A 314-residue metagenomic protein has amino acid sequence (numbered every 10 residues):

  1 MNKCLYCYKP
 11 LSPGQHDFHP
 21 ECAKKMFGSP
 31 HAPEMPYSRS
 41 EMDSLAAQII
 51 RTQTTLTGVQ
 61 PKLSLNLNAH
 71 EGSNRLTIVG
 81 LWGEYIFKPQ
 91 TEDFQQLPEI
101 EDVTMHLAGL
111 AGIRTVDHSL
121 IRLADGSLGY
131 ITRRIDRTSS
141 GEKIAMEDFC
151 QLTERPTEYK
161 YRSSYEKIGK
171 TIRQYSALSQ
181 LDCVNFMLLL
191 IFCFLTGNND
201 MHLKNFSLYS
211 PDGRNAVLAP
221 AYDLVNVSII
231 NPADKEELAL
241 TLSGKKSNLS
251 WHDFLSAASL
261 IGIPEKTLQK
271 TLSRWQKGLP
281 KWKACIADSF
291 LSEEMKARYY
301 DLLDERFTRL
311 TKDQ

Functional and structural regions predicted by a protein language model:
M1-I50, A216, L260, A284-Q314: Regulatory N- and C-terminal appendages and interdomain linkers associated with kinase/kinase-like NTP transferase
M42-R162, L218, K266: Conserved ATP-binding subdomain of kinase catalytic cores across diverse folds
L65, A108, F149, D200 (+3 more regions): A residue-level signal for conserved active-site and pocket-lining positions in enzyme catalytic cores
L65, N226, I230-N248: Active-site activation/catalytic loop segments of kinase-like enzymes and analogous catalytic loops in related
D93-G109, S164-I230: Conserved kinase catalytic-core segment
A124, G129-L195, L240-G244, S256 (+1 more regions): ATP-dependent phospho-/nucleotidyl transfer catalytic cores
K143-I144, C150, V225-A233, G262-P264: C-terminal regulatory or interaction extensions
S243-D304, L310: Mobile late-domain/C-terminal helix-loop "cap" segments that border catalytic sites or the cytosolic face
